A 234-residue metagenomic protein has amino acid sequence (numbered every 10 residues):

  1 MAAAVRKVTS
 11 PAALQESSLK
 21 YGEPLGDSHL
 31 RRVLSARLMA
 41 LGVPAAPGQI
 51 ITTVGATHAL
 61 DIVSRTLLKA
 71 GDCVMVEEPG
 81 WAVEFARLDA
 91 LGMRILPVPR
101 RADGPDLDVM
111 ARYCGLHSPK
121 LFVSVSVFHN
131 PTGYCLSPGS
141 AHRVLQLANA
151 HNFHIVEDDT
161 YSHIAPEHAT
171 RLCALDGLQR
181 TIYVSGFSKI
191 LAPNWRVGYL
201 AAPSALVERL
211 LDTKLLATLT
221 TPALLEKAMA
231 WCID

Functional and structural regions predicted by a protein language model:
M1-K20: Glycine-rich phosphate-binding segment of PLP-dependent enzymes
R6, S10, S35-M39, V123 (+2 more regions): Amphipathic, well-packed alpha-helical segments that form the structural scaffold of globular domains
E16-N152, H163-L175, I182: Conserved core of the PLP fold type I
G26, C114, D176, A202 (+1 more regions): A generic short alpha-helical patch detector that favors 3-5-residue windows in or near N-terminal regions
I182-Y183, K189-D234: PLP-dependent aminotransferase class I/II
